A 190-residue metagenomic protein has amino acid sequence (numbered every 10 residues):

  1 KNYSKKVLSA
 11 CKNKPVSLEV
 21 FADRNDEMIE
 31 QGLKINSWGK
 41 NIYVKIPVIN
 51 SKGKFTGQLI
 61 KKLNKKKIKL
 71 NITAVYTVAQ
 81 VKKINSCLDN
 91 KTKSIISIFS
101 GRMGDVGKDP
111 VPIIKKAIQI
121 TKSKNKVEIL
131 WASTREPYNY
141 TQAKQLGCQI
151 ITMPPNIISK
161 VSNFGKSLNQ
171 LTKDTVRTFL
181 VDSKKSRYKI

Functional and structural regions predicted by a protein language model:
K1-K62, K66, I95, S100-M103: Active-site beta->alpha loop and helix N-cap motifs at the rims of alpha/beta catalytic domains
K1-S9, P154, L168-R177, V181-I190: Alpha/beta catalytic barrel-like cores
Y3, Y43, Y76, Y138-Y140 (+1 more regions): Sequence-level detector for tyrosine residue identity
L8-C11, N36-G39, L88, I118-T121 (+2 more regions): Structural signal for hydrophobic packing residues in well-ordered secondary-structure cores of soluble enzyme domains
E30-K34, I49, T56-I60, K82-S86 (+5 more regions): General "foldedness" signal
I68-S159, G165-L180: Catalytic alpha/beta core domains of metabolic enzymes, predominantly
